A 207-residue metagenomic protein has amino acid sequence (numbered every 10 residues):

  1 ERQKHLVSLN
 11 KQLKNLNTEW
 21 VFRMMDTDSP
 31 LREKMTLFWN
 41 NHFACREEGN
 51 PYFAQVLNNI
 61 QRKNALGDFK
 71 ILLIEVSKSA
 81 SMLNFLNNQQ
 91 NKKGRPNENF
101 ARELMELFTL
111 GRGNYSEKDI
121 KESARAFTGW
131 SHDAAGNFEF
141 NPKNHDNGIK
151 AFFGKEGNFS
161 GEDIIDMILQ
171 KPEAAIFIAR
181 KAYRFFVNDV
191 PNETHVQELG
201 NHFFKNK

Functional and structural regions predicted by a protein language model:
E1-N64: N-terminal accessory alpha/beta regions
L16, Y52-K207: Active-site substrate-binding loop specific to GH73 endo-beta-N-acetylglucosaminidase modules in bacterial autolysins
